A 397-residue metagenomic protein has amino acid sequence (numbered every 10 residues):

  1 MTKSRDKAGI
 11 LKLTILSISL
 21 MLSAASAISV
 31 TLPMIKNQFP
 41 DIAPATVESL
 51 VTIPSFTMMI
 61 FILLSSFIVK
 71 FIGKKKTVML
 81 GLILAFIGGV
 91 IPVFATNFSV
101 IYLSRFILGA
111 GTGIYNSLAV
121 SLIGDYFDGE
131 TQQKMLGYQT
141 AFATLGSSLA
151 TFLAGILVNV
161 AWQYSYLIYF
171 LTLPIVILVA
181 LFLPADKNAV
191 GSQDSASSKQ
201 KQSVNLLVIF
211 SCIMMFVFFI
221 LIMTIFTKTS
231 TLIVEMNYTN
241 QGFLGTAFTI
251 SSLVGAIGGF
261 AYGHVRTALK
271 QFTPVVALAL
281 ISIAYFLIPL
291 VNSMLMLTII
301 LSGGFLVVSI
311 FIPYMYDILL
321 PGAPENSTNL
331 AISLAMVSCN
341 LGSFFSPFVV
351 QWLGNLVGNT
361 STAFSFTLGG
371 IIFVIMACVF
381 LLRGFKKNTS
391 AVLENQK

Functional and structural regions predicted by a protein language model:
D41, G73, F94-V100, D128 (+1 more regions): Helix-breaking motifs and short loop linkers at transmembrane-helix boundaries and internal kinks in secondary membrane
I60-F98: Conserved MFS/SLC helix-loop-helix module at the cytosolic interface between two early adjacent transmembrane helices
G88, S99-I107, L295-G303: Paired small-residue
F98, S104-A143: Cytoplasmic helix-loop-helix junction between adjacent transmembrane helices in 12-TM secondary transporters
Y138-P184: Helix-loop-helix hairpin linking two adjacent transmembrane segments in secondary transporters
L207-T249, G255: Extracytoplasmic gate region of multi-pass secondary transporters
Q271-M315: C-terminal transmembrane helical hairpin of 12-TM major facilitator-type secondary transporters
L320-N359: A late C-terminal transmembrane helix in Major Facilitator Superfamily
